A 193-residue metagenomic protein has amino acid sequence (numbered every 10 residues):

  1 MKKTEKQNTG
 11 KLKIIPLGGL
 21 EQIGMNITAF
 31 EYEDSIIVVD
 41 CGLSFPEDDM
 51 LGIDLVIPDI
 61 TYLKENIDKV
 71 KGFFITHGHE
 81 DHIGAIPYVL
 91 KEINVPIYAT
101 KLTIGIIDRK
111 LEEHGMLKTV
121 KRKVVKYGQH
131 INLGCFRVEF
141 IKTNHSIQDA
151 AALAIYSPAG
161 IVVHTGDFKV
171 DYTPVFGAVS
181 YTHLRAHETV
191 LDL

Functional and structural regions predicted by a protein language model:
K2-F74, H79-E188: His/Asp/Glu-rich metal-coordinating catalytic cores of metallo-dependent phosphodiesterases/hydrolases acting on
